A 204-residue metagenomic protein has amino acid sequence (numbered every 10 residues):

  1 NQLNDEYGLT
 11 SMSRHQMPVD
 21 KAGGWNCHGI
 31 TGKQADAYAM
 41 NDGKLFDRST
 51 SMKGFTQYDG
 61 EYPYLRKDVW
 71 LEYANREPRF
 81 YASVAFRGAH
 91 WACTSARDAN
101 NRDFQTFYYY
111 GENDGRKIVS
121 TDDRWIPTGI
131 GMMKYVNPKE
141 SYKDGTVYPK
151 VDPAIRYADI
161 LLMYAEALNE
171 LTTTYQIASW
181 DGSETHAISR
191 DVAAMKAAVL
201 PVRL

Functional and structural regions predicted by a protein language model:
N1, F80-A85, V151-T174, V192-V202: Extended, hydrophobic/aromatic-rich amphipathic alpha-helical segments that build helical scaffolds
N1-R116: An aromatic- and glycine-enriched ligand-binding surface/loop that stacks and positions planar moieties
L9-S11, G23-N26, I30, D68 (+3 more regions): Extracytoplasmic/periplasmic, Sec-exported soluble proteins
D20, V119-S120, A193: N-terminal non-cleavable signal-anchor helices
V69, F86, V119-I155, M163 (+1 more regions): Conserved, well-structured interaction surfaces
A89-T94, N169-A178: Short, solvent-exposed secondary-structure capping/transition elements
S95-Y110, T121-M132, D144, W180: Charged, low-complexity, helix/coiled-coil-prone segments
Y175-R190: Short coil/linker segments at helix-helix boundaries
